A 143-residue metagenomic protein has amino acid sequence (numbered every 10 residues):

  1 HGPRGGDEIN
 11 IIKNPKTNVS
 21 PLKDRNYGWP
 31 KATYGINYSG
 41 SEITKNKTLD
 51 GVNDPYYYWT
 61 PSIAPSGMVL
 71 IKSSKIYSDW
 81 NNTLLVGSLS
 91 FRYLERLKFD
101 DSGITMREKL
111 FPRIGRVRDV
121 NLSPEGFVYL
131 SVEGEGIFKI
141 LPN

Functional and structural regions predicted by a protein language model:
H1-R107, I140-N143: Beta-propeller domain segments
S88, F111, V132: Conserved residues at beta->alpha junctions
R92-E95, G115-R118, E135: A generic structural signal for well-ordered alpha-helical surface patches
G103-P124: Conserved blade-ending motifs and adjacent loop-strand segments that build the rim/top face of beta-propeller domains
D119-N143: Blade-level signature of beta-propeller repeat domains, shared across WD40, Kelch, NHL, RCC1 and BNR/Asp-box propellers
